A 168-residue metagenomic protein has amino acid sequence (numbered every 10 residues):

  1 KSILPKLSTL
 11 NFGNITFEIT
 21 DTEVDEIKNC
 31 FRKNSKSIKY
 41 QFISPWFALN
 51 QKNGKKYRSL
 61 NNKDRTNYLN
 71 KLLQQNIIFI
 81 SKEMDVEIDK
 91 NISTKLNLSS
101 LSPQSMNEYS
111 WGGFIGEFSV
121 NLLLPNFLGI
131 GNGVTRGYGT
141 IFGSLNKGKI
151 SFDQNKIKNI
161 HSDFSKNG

Functional and structural regions predicted by a protein language model:
K1-G168: RNA-interacting cores
